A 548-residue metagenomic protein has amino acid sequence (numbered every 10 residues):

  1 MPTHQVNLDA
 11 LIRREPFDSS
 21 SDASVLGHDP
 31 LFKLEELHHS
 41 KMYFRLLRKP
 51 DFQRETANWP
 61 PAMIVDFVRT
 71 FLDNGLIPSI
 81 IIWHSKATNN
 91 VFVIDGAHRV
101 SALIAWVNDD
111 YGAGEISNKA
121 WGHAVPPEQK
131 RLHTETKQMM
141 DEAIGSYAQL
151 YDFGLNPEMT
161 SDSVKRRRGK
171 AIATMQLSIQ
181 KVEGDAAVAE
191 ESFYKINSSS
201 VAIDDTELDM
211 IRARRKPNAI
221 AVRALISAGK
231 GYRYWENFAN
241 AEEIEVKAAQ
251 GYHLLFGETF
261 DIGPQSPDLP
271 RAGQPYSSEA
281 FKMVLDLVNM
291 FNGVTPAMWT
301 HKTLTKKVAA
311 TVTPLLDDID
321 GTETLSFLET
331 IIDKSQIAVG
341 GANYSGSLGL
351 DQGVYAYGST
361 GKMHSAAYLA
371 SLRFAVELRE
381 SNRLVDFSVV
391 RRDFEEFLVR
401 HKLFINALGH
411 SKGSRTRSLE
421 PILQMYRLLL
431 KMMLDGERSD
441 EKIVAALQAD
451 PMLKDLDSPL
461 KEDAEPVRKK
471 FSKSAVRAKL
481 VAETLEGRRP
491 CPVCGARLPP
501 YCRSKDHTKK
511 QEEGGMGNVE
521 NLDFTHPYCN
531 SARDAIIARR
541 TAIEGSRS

Functional and structural regions predicted by a protein language model:
M1-M42: N-terminal leader/domain-start detector
H4-L8, S20-G27, Q53-L285, T525: Basic- and aromatic-enriched surface patches that contact anionic nucleotides/nucleic acids
T56, A356-K362, D463-F471, Q511-G517: Short, contiguous acidic/charged loop-to-helix segments that flank catalytic cores in large enzymes
G96, R503-E512: Histidine-centered catalytic micro-motifs used for acid/base chemistry in nuclease and nucleotide-processing active
H98, R489, E513-A532: Short beta-strand-alpha-helix junction that forms the catalytic/metal-binding core of metal-dependent nuclease domains
V284-M452: A cross-family structural signal marking well-folded subdomains
V444-G495, M516, E520, A542-R547: Short, charged surface segments at domain edges that flank catalytic/cofactor-binding sites
P500-Y501, A535: Short, non-ligating residues that shape and space the ligands of small metal-coordination modules and catalytic
